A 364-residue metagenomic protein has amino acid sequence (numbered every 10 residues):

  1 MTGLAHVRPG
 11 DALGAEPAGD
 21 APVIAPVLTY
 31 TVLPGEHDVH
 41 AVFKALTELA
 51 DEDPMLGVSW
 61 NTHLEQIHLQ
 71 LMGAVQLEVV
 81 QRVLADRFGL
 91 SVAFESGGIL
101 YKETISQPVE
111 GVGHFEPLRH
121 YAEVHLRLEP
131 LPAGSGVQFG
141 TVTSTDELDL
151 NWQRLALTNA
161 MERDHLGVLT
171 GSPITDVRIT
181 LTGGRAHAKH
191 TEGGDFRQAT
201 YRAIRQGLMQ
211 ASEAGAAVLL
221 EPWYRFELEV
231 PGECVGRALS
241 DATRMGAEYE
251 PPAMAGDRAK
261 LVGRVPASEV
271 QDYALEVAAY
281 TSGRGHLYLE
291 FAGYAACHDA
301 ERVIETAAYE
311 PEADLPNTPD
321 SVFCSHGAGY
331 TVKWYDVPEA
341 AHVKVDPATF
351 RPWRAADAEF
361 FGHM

Functional and structural regions predicted by a protein language model:
M1-M364: Accessory interaction regions appended to the cores of large information-processing enzymes
